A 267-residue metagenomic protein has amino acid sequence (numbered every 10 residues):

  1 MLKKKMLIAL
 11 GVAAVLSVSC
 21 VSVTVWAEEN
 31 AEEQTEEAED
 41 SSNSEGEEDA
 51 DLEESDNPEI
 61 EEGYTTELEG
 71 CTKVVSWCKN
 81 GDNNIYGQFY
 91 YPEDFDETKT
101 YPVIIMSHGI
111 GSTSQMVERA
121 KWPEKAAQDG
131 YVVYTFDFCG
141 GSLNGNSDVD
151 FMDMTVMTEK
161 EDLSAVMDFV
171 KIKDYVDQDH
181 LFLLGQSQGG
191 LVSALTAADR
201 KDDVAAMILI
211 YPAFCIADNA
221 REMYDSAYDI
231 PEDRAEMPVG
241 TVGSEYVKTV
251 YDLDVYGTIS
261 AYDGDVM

Functional and structural regions predicted by a protein language model:
S19-E33: Sec-dependent signal peptide cleavage junction
E53-T98: N-terminal cap/lid segment of alpha/beta-hydrolase-fold proteins
I85, M154, L191, D203-M267: The alpha/beta-hydrolase serine catalytic core
K99-G109: Short beta-strand element of the alpha/beta-hydrolase
G111-P123: The serine-hydrolase catalytic nucleophile loop
A126-G145: Conserved alpha/beta-hydrolase
M152-D174: Alpha/beta-hydrolase active-site loop
Y175-Q186: Alpha/beta-hydrolase fold nucleophile elbow
